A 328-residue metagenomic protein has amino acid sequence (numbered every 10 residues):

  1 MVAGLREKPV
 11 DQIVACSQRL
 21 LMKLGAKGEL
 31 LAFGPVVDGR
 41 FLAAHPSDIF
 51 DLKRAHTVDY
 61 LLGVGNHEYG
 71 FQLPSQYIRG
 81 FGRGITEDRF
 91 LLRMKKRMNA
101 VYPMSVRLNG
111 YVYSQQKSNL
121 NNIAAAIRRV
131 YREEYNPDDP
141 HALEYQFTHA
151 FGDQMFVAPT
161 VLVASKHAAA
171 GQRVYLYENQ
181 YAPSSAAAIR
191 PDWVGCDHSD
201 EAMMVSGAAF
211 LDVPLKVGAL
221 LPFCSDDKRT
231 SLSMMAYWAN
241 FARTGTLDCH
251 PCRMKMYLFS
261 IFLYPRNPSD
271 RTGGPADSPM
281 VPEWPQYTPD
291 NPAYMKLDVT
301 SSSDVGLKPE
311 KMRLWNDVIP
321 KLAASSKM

Functional and structural regions predicted by a protein language model:
G4-K228, Y237, L258-P265: Substrate-gating cap/lid region and adjacent catalytic-acid/histidine neighborhood within extracellular/lumenal
R40-F41, D138, A142-E144, A158 (+3 more regions): Alpha/beta-hydrolase-fold serine-hydrolase catalytic core, especially in secreted/extracellular enzymes
